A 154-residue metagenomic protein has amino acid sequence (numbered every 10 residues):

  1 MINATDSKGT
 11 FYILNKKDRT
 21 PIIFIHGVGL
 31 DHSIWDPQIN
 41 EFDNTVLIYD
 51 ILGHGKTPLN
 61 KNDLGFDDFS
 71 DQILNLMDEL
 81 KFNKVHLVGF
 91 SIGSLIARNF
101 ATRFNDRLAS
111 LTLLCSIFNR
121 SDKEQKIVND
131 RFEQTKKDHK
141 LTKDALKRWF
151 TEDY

Functional and structural regions predicted by a protein language model:
A4-N15: A short loop-to-beta-strand scaffold at the N-terminal edge of the catalytic core in hydrolase folds
L14-P58, L76: Conserved HGGG/HGGXW glycine-rich cap/lid loop of the alpha/beta-hydrolase fold
D50, H86, A109-T112: Residue in the alpha/beta-hydrolase core beta-strand immediately N-terminal to the catalytic nucleophile
L59-D68: Catalytic nucleophile-loop/oxyanion-hole region of alpha/beta-hydrolase and closely related hydrolase-like folds
D67-V85: Conserved acidic catalytic loop of the alpha/beta-hydrolase fold
G89-G93, A97: Gly/Ala-rich beta-loop-alpha elbow adjacent to hydrolase catalytic centers
R98-R103, L108-D138: Flexible "cap/lid" loop of the alpha/beta hydrolase fold
V128-Y154: The alpha/beta-hydrolase serine catalytic core
